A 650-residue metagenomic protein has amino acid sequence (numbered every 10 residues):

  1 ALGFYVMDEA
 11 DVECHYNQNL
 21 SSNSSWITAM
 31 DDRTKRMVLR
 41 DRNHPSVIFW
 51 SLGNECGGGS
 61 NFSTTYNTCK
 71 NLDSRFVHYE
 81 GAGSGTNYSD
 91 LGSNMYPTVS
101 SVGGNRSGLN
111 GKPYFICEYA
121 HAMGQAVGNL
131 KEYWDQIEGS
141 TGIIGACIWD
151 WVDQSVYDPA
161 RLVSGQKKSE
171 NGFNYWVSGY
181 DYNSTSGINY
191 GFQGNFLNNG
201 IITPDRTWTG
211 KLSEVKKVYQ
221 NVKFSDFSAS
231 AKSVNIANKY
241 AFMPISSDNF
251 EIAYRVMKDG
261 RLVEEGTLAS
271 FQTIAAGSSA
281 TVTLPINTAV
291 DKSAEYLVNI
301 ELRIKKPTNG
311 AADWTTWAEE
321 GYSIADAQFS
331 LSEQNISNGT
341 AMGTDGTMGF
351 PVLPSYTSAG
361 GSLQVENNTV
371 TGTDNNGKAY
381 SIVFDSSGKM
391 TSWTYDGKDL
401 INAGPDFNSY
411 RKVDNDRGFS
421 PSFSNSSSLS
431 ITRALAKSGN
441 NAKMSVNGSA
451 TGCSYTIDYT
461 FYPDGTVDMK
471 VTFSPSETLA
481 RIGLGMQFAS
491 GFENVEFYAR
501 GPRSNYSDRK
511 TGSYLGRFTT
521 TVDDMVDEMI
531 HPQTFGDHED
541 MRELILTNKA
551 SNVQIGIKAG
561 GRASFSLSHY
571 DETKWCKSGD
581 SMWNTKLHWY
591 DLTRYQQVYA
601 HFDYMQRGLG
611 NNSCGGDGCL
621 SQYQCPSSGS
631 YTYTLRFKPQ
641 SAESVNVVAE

Functional and structural regions predicted by a protein language model:
A1-N235, K239-S247, A253-E264: Extended substrate-binding grooves/exosites of carbohydrate-active enzymes
Y5, G85-N87, L109, G194 (+9 more regions): A generic structural signal for short, non-catalytic loop/turn and secondary-structure boundary residues
D11, L52-E55, A82, P97 (+7 more regions): An acidic- and aromatic-residue-enriched active-site/binding cleft used to recognize and process polar
S25-K35, L52, G58-K70, Y79-N87 (+13 more regions): Solvent-exposed, well-ordered amphipathic alpha-helical segments that flank/support binding or catalytic loops
Q136-M390, M469, V645-N646: Carbohydrate-binding surfaces of carbohydrate-active enzymes
P285-S293, T308, E333-E650: Beta-strand/loop-rich accessory regions of lumenal/periplasmic or secreted enzymes, predominantly carbohydrate-active
